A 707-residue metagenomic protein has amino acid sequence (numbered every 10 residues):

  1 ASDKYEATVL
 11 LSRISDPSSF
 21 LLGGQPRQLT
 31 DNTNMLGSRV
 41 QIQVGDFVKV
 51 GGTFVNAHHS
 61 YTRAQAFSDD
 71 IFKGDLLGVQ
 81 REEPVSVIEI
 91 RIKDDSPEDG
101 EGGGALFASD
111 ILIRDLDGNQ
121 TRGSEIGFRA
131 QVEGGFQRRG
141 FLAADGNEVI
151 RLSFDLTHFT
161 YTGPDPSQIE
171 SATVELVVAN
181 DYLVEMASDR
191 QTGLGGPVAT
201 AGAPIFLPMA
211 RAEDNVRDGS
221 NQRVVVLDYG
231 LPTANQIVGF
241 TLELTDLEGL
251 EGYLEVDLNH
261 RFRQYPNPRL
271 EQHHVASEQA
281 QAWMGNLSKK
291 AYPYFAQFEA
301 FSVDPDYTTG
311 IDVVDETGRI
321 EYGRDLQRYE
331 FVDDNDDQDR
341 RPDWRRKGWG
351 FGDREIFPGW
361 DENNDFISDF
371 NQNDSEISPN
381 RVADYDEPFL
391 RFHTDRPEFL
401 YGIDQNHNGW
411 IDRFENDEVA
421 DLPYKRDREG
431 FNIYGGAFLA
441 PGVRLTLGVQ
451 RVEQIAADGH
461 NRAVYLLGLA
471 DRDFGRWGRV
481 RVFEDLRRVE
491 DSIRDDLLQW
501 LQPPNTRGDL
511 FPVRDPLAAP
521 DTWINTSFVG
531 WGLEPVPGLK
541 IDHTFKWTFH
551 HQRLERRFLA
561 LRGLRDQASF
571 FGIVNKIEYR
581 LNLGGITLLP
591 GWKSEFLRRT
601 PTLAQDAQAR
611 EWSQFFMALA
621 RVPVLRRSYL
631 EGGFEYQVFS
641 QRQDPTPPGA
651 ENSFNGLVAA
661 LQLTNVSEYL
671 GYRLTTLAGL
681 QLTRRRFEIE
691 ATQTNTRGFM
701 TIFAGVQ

Functional and structural regions predicted by a protein language model:
A1-M617, V638-D644: Signature for the C-terminal beta-barrel architecture of outer-membrane proteins
H407, R621, R627-T683: Outer membrane beta-barrel transmembrane domains
L588-P590, R621, A704: Short, flexible coil/linker elements and helix-boundary hinge sites characteristic of intrinsically disordered
W612-F616, L657-A659, Y672-L674, G698-M700: N-terminal glycine-/lysine-enriched basic segments
S640, G679-E688, M700-G705: C-terminal modules of long, charged coiled-coil scaffolds in eukaryotic assembly complexes
Q662, N695-Q707: Outer-membrane beta-barrel "beta-signal"
E690-T692: C-terminal interaction modules of eukaryotic adaptor/scaffold proteins
